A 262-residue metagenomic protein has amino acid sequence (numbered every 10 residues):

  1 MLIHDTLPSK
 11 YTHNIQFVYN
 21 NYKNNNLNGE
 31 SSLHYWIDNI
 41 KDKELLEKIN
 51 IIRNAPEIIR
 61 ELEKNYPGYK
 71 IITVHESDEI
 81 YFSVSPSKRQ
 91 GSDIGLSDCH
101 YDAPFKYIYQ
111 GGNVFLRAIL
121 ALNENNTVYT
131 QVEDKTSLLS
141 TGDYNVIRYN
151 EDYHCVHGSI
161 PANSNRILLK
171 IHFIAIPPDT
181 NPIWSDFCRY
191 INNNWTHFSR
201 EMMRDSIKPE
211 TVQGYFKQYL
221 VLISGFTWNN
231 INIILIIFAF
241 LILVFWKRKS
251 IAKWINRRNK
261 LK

Functional and structural regions predicted by a protein language model:
M1-T73, Y81: Non-heme Fe(II)/2-oxoglutarate
E76-D78, G95, V114-L116, N165-I167: Residues that flank catalytic or metal-binding motifs in active/ligand-binding sites
V84-Q110: Conserved short histidine dyad/triad with adjacent acidic residue
S87-S92, N123-N126, Y153: Short, charged/polar surface micro-motifs in flexible loops or helix N-caps
A103-N126: Short, conserved beta-strand element in jelly-roll/cupin
N125-I236: Catalytic core of Fe(II)/2-oxoglutarate
N229-S250: Terminal signal-anchor or tail-anchor transmembrane helices that tether membrane-associated enzymes to cellular
I251-K262: Cytoplasmic C-terminal tails of single-pass
